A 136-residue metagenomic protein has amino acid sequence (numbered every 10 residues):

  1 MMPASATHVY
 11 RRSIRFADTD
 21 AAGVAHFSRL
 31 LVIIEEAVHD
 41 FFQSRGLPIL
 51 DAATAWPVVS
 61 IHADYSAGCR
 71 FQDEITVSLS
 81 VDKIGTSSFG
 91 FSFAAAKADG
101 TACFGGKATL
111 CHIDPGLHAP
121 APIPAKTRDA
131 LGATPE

Functional and structural regions predicted by a protein language model:
M2-S60, P115-E136: Hot-dog-fold acyl-thioester-processing enzymes
M2-Y10, Y65, R70-F71, D82-E136: HotDog/MaoC-like acyl-thioester-processing domains
F16-T19, V77-L79, G106-L110: A generic structural signal for ordered secondary structure
V59-Y65, V77-S78: Short structured motifs
